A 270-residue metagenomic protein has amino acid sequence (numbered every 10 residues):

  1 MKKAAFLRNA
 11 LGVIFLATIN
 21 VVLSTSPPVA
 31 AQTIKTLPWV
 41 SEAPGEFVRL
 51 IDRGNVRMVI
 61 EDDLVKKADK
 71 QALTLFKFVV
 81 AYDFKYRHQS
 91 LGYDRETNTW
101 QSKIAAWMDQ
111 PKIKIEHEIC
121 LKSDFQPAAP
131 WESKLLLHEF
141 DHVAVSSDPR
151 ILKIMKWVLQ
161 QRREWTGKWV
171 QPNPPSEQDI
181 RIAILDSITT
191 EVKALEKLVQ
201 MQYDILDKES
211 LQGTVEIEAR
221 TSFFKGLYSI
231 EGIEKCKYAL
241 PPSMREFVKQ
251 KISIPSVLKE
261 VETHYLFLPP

Functional and structural regions predicted by a protein language model:
M1-L7: N-terminal secretory signal peptides that target proteins for export/translocation
A10-V22: Bacterial N-terminal signal peptides
S24, P28-A31: Boundary at the C-terminal end of the N-terminal hydrophobic targeting segment
A31-W39: Cleaved targeting-peptide boundary
S41-P111, H117, L121-S123, E164-P270: Metalloprotease/metallohydrolase-associated module, dominated by Zn2+-dependent proteases
Q126: Phosphate/adenylate-binding glycine loop and adjacent helical scaffold
K134-S146: Active-site recognition of the HExxH zinc-binding catalytic motif
S147-K156: Membrane-interfacial alpha-helical segments at the cytosolic side of multi-pass membrane proteins
